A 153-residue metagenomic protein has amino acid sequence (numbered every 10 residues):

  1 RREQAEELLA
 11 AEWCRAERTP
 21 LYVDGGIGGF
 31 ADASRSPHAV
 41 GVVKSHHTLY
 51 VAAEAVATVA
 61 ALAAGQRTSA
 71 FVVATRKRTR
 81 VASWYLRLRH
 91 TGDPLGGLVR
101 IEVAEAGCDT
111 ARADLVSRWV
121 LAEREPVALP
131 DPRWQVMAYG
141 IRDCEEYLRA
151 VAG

Functional and structural regions predicted by a protein language model:
R1-G153: Long, contiguous domain-sized segments
